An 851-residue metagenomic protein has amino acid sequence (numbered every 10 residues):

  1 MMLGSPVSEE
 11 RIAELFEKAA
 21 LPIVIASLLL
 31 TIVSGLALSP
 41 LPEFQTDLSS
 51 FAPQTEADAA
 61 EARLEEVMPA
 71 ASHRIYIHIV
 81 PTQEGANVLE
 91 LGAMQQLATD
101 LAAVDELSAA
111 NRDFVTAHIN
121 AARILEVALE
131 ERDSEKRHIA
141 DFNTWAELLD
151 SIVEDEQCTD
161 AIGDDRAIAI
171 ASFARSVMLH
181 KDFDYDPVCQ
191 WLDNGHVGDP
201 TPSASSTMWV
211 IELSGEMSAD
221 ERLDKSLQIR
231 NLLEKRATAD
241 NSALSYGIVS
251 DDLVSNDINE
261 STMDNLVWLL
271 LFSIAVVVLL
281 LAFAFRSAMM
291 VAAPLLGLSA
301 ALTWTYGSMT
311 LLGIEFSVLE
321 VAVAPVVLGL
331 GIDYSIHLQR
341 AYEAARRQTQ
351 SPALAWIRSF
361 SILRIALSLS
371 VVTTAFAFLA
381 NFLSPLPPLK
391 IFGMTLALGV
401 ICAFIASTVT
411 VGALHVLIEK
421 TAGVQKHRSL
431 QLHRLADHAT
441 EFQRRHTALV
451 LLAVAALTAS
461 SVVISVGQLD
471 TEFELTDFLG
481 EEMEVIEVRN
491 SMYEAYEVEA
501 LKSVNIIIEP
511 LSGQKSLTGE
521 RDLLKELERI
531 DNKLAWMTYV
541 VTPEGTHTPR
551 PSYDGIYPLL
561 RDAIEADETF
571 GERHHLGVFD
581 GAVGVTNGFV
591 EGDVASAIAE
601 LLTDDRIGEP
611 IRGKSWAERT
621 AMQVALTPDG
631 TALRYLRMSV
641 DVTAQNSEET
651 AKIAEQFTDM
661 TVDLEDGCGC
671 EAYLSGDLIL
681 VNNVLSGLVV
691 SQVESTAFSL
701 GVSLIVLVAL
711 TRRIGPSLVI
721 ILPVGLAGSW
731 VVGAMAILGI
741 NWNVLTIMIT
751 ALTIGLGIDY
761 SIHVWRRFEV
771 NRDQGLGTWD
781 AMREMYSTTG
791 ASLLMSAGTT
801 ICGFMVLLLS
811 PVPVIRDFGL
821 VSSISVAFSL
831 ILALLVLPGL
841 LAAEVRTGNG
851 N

Functional and structural regions predicted by a protein language model:
M1-M2, R347-I357, S407-D437, T778 (+1 more regions): Feature of multi-pass inner-membrane transport and sensor proteins that recognizes transmembrane helices together
M2-I274, V278-M289, T421-A697, R846-N851: Feature of extramembrane
P22-L30, W268-S273, V277, L298 (+12 more regions): Hydrophobic alpha-helical transmembrane segments in multi-pass membrane proteins
D257, S261-W268, L295, Y334 (+4 more regions): Pore- and gate-forming transmembrane helices of large, multi-pass membrane proteins
N259-F316, L367, L383-P387, E694-I740 (+1 more regions): Interfacial segments of transmembrane alpha-helices in multi-pass membrane proteins
V278-A282, L298-S299, E315-I336, L379 (+6 more regions): Hydrophobic transmembrane alpha-helices
L280, L312, S368-I418, L704-V708 (+2 more regions): Hydrophobic, glycine/alanine-rich multi-pass transmembrane helices and their short helix-loop junctions in large
V326-R347, L367-L369, T373-T374, F404-V411 (+4 more regions): Short helical (or helix-break) motifs at transmembrane helix termini and adjacent helical loops in multi-pass membrane
